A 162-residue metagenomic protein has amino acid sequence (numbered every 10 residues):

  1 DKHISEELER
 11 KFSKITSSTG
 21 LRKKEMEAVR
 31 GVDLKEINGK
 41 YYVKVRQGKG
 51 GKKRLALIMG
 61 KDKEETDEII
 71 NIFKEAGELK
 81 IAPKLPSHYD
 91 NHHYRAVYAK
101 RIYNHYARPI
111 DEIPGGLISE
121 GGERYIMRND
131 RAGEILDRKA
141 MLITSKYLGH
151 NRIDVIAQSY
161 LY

Functional and structural regions predicted by a protein language model:
D1-K23, I135-M141: Basic, Lys/Arg- and aromatic-enriched nucleic-acid-binding interface segment
L8, R22, R54, I70 (+1 more regions): Short, cationic motifs built from Arg/Lys/His that form the positively charged side of catalytic pockets
T16-G39, A157: Short, charged phosphate-coordinating catalytic segments
A28-T66: Conserved tyrosine-mediated DNA breakage-rejoining catalytic core shared by Y-recombinases
Q47, M59-N91: Major-groove DNA-contacting interfaces characterized by cationic-aromatic clusters
K84-L142, H150, V155: Short basic/aromatic active-site micro-motif
K146: Alpha-helical residues within the helix-turn-helix
D154-Y162: Major-groove recognition helix of helix-turn-helix-like DNA-binding domains
